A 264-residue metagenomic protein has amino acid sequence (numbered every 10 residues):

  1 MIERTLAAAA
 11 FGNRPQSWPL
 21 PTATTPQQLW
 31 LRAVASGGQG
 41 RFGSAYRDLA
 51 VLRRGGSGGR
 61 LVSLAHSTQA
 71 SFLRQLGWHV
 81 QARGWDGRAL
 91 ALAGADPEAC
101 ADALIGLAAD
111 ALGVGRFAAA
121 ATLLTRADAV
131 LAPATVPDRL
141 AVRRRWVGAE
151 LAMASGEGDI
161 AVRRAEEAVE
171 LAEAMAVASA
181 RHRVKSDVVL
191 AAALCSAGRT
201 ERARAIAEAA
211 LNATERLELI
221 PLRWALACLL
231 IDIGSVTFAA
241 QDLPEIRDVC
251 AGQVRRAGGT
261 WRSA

Functional and structural regions predicted by a protein language model:
M1-L76, A89: N-terminal membrane-targeting/anchoring modules of bacterial envelope and secretion proteins
M1-T24, E201, A205, N212-A264: C-terminal non-catalytic interaction modules
G12-Q16, F42, H79, D86 (+4 more regions): TPR-repeat structural position
T24, L61, Q81, P97-C100 (+7 more regions): Structural signature of alpha-solenoid helical repeat junctions
P26-R41, L61-W78, A99-R116, L140-G156 (+2 more regions): Tandem amphipathic alpha-helical repeat scaffolds
Y46, A50-G55, G87-A95, T125-A134 (+3 more regions): Amphipathic alpha-helical segments of tetratricopeptide repeats
A168, A180-A213, R223-A225, L229-L230: Structured C-terminal portions of repeat-based eukaryotic scaffold domains
